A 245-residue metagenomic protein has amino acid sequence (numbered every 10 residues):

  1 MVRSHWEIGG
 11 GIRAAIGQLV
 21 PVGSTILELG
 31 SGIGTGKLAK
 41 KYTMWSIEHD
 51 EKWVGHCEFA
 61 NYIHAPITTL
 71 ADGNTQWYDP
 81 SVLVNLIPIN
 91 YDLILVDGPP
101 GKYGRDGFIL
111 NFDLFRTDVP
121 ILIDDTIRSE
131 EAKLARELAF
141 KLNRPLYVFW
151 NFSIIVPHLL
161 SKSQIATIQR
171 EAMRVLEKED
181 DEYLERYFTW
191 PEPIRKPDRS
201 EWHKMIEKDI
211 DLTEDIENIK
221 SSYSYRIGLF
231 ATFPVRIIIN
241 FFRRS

Functional and structural regions predicted by a protein language model:
M1, I8, T25-K37, L138 (+2 more regions): N-terminal pre-catalytic "stem/leader" segment of glycosyltransferase-like enzymes
W6-L70: SAM cofactor-binding core of SAM-dependent methyltransferases, primarily the Rossmann-like beta-alpha-beta module
G23, Y91-D92, D118: Local beta-strand N-terminus motif with an aromatic residue
I67-N74, F152-I155: A short acidic, often aromatic-flanked loop/helix-cap motif at beta-alpha or helix-coil junctions that lines enzyme
N74-I89, D113: Short amphipathic alpha-helix with an adjacent loop that forms part of the alpha/beta core around
P88-D97: Short SAM/SAH-binding signature in class I
P99-R195: C-terminal substrate-binding/active-site "lid" region of AdoMet-derived donor-dependent transferases
E179-S245: Boundary detector for helix-to-coil junctions that initiate low-complexity/charged tails
